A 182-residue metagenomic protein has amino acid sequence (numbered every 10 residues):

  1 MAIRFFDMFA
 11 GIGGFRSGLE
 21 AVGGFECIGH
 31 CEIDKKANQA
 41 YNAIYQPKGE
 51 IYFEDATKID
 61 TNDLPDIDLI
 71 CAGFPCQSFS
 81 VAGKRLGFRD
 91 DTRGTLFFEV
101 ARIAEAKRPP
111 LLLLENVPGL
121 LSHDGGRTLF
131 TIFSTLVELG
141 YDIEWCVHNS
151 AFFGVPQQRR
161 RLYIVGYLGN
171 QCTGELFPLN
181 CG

Functional and structural regions predicted by a protein language model:
M1, G24-E26, Y141, R160: Residue-level signal for beta-strand positions within conserved beta-sheet cores that form or flank
M1-I3, P65: Short helix-loop-beta connector
I3-K58: SAM cofactor-binding core of SAM-dependent methyltransferases, primarily the Rossmann-like beta-alpha-beta module
F6-M8, C71, L113: Structural recognition of the beta-strand scaffold that forms the well-ordered cores of secreted hydrolase catalytic
I59-L69, Q77-G182: Class I S-adenosyl-L-methionine
F74: Glycine-rich, N-terminal phosphate-binding loop of Rossmann-like dinucleotide-binding domains
